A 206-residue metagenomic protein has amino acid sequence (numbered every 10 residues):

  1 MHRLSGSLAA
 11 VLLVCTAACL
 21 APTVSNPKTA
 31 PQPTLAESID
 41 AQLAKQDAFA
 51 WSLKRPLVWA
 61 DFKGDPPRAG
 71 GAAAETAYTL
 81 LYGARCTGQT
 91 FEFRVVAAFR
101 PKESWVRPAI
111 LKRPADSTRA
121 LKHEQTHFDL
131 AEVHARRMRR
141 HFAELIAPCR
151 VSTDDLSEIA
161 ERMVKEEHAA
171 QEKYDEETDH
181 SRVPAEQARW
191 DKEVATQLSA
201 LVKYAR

Functional and structural regions predicted by a protein language model:
M1-L4: Positively charged n-region of N-terminal signal peptides that target proteins for export
S7-A9, P27: Serine/proline-rich low-complexity intrinsically disordered segments, especially terminal tails, linkers
A9-A18: Bacterial N-terminal signal peptides
C19-P31: Bacterial Sec signal peptide processing site at the extreme N-terminus
P31-V95, F99, W105-P108, A147-R206: Metalloprotease/metallohydrolase-associated module, dominated by Zn2+-dependent proteases
T90-E92, V96-R140: Mid-length scaffold segments of soluble, non-membrane domains
